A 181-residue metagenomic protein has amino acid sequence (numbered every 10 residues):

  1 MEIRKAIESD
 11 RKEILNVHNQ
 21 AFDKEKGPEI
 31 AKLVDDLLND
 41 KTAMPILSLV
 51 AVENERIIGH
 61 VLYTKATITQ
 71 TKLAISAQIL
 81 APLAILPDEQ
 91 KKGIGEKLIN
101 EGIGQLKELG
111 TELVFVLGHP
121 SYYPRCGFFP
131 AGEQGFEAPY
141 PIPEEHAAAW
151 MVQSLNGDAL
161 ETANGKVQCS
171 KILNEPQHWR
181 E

Functional and structural regions predicted by a protein language model:
E2-I14: A short beta-loop-alpha structural element at the N-terminal edge of CoA-dependent acyl/N-acetyltransferase catalytic
R11, L15, A21-N54, I58-T67: Active-site rim helix/loop that mediates acceptor-substrate recognition in acyltransferases
A21, Q105, Y122: Short alpha-helical functional segments enriched in proximate histidine and acidic residues
N54-E55, D88, S154-A159: Short loop segments at secondary-structure junctions
L73-P87: Conserved acetyl-CoA binding element of GNAT-fold acetyltransferases
E89, G93-E101, T111: Conserved acetyl-CoA pyrophosphate-binding loop and the N-cap/start of the following alpha-helix in GNAT-like
E108-E112, G118-E145: Conserved active-site alpha-helix within GNAT-family acetyltransferase domains
P139-E181: C-terminal "cap" of GNAT-fold acetyltransferases
